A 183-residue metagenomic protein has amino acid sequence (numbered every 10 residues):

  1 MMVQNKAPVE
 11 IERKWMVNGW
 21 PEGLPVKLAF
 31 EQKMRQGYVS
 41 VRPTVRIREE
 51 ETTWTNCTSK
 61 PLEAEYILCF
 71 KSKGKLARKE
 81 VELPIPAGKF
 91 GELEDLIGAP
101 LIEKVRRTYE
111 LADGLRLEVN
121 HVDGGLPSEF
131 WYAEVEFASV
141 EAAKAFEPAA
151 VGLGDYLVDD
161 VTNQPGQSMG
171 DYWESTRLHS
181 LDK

Functional and structural regions predicted by a protein language model:
M1-K183: Phosphate-end processing signature that detects enzymes handling 5′-triphosphorylated RNA and polyphosphate
